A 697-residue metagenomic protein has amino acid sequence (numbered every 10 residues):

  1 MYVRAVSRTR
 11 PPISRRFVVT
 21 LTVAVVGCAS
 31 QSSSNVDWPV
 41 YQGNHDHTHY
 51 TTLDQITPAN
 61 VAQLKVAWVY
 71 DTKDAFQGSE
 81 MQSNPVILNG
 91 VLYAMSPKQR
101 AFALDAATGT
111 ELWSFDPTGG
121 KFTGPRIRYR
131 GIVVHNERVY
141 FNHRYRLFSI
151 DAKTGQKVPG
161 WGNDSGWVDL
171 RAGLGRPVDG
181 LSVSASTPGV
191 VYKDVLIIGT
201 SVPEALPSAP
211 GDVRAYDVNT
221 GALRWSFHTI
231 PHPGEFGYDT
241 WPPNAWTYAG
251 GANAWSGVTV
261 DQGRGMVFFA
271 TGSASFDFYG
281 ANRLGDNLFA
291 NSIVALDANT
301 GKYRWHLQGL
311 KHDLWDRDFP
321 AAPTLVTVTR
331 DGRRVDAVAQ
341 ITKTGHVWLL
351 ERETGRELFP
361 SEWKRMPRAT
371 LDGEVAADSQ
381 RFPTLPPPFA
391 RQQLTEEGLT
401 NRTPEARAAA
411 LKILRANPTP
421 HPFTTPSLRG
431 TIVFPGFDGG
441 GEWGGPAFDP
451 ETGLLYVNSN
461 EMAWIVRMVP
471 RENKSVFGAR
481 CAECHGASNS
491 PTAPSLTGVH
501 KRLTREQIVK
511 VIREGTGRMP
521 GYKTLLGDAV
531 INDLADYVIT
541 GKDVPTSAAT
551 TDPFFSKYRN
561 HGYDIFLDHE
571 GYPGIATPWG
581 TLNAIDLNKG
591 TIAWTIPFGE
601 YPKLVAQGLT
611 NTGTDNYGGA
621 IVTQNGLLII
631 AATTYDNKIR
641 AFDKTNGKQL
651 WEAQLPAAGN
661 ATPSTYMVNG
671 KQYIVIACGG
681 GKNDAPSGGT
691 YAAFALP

Functional and structural regions predicted by a protein language model:
V3-V18: Bacterial N-terminal signal peptides that target proteins for export
S32-Q77, P85-I87, N583: Mature N-terminal segment immediately following signal peptide/propeptide cleavage in secreted/periplasmic
W38-Q42, G78-R100, G124-L147, L181-P207 (+9 more regions): Repeat-blade elements of multi-bladed beta-propeller folds
N44, A390, E397-L411, R415 (+8 more regions): Periplasmic c-type cytochrome electron-transfer domains
A59-K73, A101-F122, L147-G180, D212-Y248 (+11 more regions): Extracytoplasmic/lumenal domain signature
R138, S184, M266, S475-G478 (+2 more regions): Extracytoplasmic electron-transfer domains, predominantly the class I c-type cytochrome c fold
P360-N417, P573-G580: Glycine-rich (often Gly-Gly/Gly-Pro-rich) flexible segments and glycine-rich loop motifs, frequently accented by
